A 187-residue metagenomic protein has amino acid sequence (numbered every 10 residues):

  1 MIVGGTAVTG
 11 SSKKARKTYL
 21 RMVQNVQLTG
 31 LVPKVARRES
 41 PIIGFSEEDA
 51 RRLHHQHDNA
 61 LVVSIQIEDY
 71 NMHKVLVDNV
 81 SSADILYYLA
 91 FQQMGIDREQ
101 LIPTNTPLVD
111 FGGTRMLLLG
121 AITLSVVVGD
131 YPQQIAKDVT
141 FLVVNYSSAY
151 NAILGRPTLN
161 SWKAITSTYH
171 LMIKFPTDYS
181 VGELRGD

Functional and structural regions predicted by a protein language model:
M1-D187: Short linear "hotspot" motifs
